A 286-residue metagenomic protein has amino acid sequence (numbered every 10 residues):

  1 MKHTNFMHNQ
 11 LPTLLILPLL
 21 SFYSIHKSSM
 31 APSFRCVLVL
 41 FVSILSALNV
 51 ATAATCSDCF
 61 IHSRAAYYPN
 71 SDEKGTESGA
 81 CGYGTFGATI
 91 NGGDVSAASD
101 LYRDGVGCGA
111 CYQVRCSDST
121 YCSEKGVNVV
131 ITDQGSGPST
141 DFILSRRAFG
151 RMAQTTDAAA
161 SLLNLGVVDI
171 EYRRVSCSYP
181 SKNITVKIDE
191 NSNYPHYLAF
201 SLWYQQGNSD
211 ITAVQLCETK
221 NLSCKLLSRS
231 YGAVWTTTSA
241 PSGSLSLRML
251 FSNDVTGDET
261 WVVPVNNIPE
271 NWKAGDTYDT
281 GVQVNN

Functional and structural regions predicted by a protein language model:
M1-V42: Classical eukaryotic N-terminal signal peptides for Sec-dependent ER targeting/secretion, especially the positively
K2, A31-N286: Folded extracytoplasmic luminal domains of secretory or organellar precursors
